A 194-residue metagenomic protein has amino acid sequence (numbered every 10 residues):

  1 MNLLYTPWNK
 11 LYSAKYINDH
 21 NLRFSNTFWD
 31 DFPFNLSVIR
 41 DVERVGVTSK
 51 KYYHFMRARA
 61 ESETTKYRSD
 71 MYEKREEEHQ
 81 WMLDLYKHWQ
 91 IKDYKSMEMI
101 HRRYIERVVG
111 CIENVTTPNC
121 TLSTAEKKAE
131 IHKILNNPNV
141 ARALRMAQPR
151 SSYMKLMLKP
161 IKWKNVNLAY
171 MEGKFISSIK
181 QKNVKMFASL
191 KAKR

Functional and structural regions predicted by a protein language model:
M1-M71: Donor-binding/catalytic cores of nucleotide-activated saccharide and glycerol-phosphate transferases/polymerases
N18, L83, P160-I161: Amphipathic, well-packed alpha-helical segments that form the structural scaffold of globular domains
F24-N26, Q90-K95: Short helix-to-loop capping/linker segments positioned immediately adjacent to catalytic or ligand/cofactor-binding
K50-R59, T65-D93, G110, N114-A141: Catalytic core of nucleotide-sugar-dependent glycosyltransferases
Y94-R103, K159-P160: Structural motif
M99-E113: Amphipathic alpha-helical repeat scaffolds of TPR domains
T117-R194: Membrane-interface aromatic/basic loop that binds lipid-linked glycans or pyrophosphate carriers, typified by
